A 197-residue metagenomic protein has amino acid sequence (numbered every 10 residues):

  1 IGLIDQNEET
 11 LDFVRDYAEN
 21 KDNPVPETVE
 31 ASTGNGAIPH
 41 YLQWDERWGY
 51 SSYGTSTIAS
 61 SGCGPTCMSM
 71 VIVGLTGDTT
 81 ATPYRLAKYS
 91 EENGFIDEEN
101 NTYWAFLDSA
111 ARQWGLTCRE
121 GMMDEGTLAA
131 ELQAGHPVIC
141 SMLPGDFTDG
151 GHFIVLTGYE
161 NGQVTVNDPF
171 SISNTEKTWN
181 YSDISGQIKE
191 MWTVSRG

Functional and structural regions predicted by a protein language model:
I1-F95: Active-site-adjacent structural segments surrounding the nucleophilic cysteine of cysteine proteases and isopeptidases
T28-V29, V73, G77-G197: Conserved active-site-adjacent core of cysteine acyl-enzyme catalytic domains
